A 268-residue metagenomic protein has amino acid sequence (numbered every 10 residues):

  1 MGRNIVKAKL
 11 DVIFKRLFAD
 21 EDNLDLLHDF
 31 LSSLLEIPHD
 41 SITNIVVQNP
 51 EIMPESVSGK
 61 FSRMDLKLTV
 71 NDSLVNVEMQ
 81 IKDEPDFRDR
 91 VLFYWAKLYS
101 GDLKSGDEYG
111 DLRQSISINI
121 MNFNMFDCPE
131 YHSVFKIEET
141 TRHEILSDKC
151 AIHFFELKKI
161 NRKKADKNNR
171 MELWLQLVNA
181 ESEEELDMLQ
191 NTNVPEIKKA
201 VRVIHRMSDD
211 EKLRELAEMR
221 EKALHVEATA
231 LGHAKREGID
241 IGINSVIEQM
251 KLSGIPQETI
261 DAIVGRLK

Functional and structural regions predicted by a protein language model:
M1-K268: Elongated, amphipathic alpha-helical interaction scaffolds
